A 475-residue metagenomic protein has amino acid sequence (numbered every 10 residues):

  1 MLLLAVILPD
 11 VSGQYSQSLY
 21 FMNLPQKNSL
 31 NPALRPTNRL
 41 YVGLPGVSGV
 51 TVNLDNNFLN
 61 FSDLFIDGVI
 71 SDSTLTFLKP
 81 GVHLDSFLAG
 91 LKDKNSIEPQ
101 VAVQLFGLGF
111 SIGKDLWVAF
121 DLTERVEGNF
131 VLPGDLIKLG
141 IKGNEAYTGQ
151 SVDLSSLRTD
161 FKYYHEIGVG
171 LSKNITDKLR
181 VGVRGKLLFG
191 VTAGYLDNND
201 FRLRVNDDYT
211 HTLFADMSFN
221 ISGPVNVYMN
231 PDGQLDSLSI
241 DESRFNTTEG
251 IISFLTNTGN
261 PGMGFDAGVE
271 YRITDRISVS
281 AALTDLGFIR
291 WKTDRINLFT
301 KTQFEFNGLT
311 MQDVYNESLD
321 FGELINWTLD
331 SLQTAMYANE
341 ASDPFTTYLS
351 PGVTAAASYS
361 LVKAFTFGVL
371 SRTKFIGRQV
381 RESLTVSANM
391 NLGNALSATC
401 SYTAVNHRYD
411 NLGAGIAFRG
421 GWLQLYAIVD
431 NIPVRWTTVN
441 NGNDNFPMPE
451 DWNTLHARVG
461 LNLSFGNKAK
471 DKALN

Functional and structural regions predicted by a protein language model:
Q14-N475: Subset of outer-membrane beta-barrel
